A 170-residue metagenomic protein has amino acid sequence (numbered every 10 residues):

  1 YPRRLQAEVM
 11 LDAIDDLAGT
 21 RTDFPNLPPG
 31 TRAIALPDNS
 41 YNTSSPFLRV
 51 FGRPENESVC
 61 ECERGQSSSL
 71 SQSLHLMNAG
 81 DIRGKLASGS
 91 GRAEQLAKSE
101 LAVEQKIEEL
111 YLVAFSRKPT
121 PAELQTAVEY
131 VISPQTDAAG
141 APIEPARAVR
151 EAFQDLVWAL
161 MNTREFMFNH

Functional and structural regions predicted by a protein language model:
Y1-K118, L160-H170: An acidic, gly/pro-interrupted, aromatic-rich
V9, E123-T126: Ca2+-coordinating acidic residues in Ca2+-binding motifs
D81, Q135-A138: Structural motif corresponding to the C-terminal cap of alpha-helices
Q125-T136: Amphipathic alpha-helical segments that form the core helices of the histone-fold
D137-P145: Intrinsically disordered, low-complexity Ser/Thr- and acidic-rich flexible linkers and loops, especially at boundaries
L156: Globin-like tetrapyrrole-binding proteins
